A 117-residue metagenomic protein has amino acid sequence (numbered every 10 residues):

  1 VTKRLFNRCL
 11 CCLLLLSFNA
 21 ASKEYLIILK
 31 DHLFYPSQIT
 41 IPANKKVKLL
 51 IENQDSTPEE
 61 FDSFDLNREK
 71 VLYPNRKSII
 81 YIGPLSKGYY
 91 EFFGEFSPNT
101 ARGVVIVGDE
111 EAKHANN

Functional and structural regions predicted by a protein language model:
V1-C9: Bacterial N-terminal signal peptides that target proteins for export
L10-L14: Hydrophobic helical h-region of N-terminal Sec-dependent signal peptides in bacterial secretory/periplasmic proteins
S17-N19: N-terminal signal peptide c-region/cleavage motif recognized by signal peptidases
S22-N44: N-terminal edge beta-strand
Y25-L26, L33, L72-N117: Extracellular/periplasmic metallocenter environments
I27, L49, F61: Divalent metal-coordination and catalytic microenvironments
Q38-D55, K77-L85, Y89-F93: Beta-strand cores of secreted/periplasmic/IMS beta-sandwich domains, seen most often in copper-related folds
Q54-P74, G103-V107: Histidine- and aromatic-enriched segments that form or immediately flank copper-ligand environments
